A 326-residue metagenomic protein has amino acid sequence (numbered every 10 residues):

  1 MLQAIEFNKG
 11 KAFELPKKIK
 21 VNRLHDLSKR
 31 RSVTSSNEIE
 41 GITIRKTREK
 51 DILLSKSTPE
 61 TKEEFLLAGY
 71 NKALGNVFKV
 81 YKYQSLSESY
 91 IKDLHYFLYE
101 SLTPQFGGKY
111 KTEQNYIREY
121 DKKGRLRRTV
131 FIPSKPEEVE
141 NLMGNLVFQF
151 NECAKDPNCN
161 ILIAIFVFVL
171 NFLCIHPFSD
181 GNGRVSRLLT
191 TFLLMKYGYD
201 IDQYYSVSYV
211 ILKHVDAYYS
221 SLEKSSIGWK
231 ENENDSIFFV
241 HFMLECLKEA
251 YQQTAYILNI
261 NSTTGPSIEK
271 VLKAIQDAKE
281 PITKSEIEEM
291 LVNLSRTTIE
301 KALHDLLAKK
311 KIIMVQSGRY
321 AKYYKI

Functional and structural regions predicted by a protein language model:
M1-I326: FIC/Doc superfamily catalytic core
